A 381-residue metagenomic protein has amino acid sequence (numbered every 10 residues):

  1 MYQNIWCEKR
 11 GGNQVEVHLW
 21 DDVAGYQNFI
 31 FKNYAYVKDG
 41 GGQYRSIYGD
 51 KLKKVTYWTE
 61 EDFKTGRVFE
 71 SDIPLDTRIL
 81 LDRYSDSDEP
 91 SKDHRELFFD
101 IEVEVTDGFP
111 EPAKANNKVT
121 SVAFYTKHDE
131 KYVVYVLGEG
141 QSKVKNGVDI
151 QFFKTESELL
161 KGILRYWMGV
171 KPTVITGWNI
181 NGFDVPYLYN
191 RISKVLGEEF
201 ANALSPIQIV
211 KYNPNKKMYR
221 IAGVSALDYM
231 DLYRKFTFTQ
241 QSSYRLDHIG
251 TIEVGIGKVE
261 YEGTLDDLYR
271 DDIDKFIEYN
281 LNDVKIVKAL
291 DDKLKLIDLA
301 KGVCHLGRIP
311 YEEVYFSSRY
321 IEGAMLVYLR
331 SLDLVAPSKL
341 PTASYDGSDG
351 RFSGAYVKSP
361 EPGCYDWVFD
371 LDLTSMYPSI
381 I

Functional and structural regions predicted by a protein language model:
M1-P74, K194-R220, G255, V259 (+8 more regions): Non-catalytic nucleic-acid-binding interfaces of large nucleic-acid enzymes and RNP effectors
Y2-G42, D72, R83-V174, V357: Conserved RNase H-like, two-metal-ion catalytic cores of nucleic-acid enzymes
D88-D107, G197-F200, L204-N213, K217 (+1 more regions): Extended, Lys/Arg-enriched charged tracts that mediate electrostatic binding to polyanionic substrates
A113-N116, P186-E199, C304-H305: Short secondary-structure boundary/capping segments
Y132-V134, S142-I150, K154, K171 (+3 more regions): Active-site-proximal helix-loop-helix substrate-binding element of RNase H-like nuclease domains
P172-I180, V303: Short glycine-rich phosphate-binding loop at a beta-alpha junction
D184-K194, T374-I381: Short active-site loop/helix that positions an aromatic residue
D266-I381: Common nucleic-acid-contacting/processivity interface regions adjacent to the catalytic cores of nucleic-acid enzymes
